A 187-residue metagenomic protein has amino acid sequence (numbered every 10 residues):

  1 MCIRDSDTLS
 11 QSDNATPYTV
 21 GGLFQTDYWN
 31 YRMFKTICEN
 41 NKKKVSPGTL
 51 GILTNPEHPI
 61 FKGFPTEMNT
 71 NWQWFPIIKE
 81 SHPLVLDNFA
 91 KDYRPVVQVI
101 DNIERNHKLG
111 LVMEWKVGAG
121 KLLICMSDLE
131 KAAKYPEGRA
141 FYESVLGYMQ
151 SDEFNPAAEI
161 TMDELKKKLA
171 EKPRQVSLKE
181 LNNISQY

Functional and structural regions predicted by a protein language model:
R4-Q73, C125, E137, F141-M149 (+4 more regions): A glycine-rich, often tryptophan-bearing local segment used as a flexible ligand/cofactor-contacting loop or short
A90-V99: Short Pro/Gly-enriched beta-strand edge/turn motifs at strand-loop
V96, L123-C125: Hydrophobic/aromatic beta-strand patches that form the interior of the parallel beta-sheet core in alpha/beta enzyme
H107-K116: Short, surface-exposed beta-strand/loop micro-motifs that present aromatic residues
G118-K121: Loop/turn elements at helix/coil->beta-strand transitions in domains of secreted/extracellular proteins
D128-K131: Glycine-rich phosphate/pyrophosphate-binding beta-alpha loops
K134: Surface-exposed binding/hinge segments that line and control ligand-binding clefts or catalytic entry sites
A170-Q175: Eukaryote-specific, cytoplasm-facing alpha-helical/coiled-coil scaffolding segments in long proteins
